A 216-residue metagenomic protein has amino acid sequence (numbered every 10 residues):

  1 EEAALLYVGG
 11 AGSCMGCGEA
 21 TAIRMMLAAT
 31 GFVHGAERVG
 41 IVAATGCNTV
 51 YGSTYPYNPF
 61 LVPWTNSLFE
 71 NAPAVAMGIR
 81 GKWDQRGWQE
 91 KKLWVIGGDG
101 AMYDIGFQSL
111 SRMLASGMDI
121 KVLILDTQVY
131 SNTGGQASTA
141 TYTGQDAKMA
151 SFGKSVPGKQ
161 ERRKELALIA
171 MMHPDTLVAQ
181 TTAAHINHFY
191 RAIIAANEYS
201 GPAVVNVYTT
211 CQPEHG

Functional and structural regions predicted by a protein language model:
E1-V122, Y130, G135-Q145, Q160: Cofactor-binding active-site loop characterized by glycine-rich and histidine/acidic residues
Q89-W94, D104-K121, L125-G216: Glycine-rich ThDP/TPP pyrophosphate-binding loop and its adjacent helix/strand module within ThDP-dependent enzymes
